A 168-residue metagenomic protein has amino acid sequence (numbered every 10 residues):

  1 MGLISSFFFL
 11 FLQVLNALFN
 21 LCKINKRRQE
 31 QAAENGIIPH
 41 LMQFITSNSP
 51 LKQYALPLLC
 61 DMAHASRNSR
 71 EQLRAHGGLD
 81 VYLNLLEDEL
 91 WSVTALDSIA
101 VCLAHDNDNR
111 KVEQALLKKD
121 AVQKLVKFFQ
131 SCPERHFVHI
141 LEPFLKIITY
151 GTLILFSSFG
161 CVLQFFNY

Functional and structural regions predicted by a protein language model:
M1, E30-P39, R74-D80, Q114-Q123 (+1 more regions): Core helices of alpha-solenoid repeat scaffolds
G2-S6, H40-I45, V81-L85, K127-F129: Alpha-solenoid HEAT/Armadillo-like helical repeat scaffolds in large eukaryotic proteins
S5-K23, E34, T46-H64, A75-H76 (+4 more regions): Alpha-helical solenoid repeats of the armadillo/HEAT superfamily in eukaryotic scaffolding/adaptor proteins
K23-K26, K52, K111, K118-K119 (+2 more regions): Context-gated lysine
R27-E30, N68-E71, N84, K111-Q114: Recurring C-terminal helix/loop segment of individual leucine-rich repeat
